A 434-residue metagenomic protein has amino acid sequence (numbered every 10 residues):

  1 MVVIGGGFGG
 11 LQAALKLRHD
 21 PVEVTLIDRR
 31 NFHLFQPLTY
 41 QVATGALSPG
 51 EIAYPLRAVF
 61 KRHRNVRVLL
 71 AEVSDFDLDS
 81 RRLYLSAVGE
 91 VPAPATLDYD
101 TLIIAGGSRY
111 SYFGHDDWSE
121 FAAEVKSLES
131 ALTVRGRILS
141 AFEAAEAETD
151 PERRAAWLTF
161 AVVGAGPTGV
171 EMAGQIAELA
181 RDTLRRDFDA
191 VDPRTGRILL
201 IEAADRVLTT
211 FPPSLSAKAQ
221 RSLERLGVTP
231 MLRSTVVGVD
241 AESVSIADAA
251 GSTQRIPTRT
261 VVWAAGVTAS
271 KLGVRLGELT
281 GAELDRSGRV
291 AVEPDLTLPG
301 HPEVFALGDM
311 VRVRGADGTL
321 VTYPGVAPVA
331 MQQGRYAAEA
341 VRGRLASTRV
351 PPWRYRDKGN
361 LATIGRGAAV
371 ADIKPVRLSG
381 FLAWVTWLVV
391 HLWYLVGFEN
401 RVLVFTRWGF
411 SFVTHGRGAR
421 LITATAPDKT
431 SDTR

Functional and structural regions predicted by a protein language model:
M1-L70, S74-D75, F160, P167-F211 (+2 more regions): Beta1-alpha1 glycine-rich phosphate/pyrophosphate-binding loop at the start of Rossmann-like nucleotide-binding domains
V2-I4, T96-G107, S127, V236 (+3 more regions): Short hydrophobic core segments
H63-L85, A177-P294, G300, R349-V350: A Rossmann-like FAD-binding core segment of flavoenzymes
V66-A161, G251, V262: FAD-binding core/adjacent interface of flavoenzyme oxidoreductases
G107-Y110, A173, V267-A269: Short glycine-rich anion-binding loops that position phosphate/pyrophosphate groups of nucleotides and phosphorylated
E120-T149, S243, Q254-Q332: FAD-site-proximal beta/loop scaffold in flavoenzymes
V329, Q333-R434: C-terminal, flexible cofactor-proximal segment of oxidoreductases
